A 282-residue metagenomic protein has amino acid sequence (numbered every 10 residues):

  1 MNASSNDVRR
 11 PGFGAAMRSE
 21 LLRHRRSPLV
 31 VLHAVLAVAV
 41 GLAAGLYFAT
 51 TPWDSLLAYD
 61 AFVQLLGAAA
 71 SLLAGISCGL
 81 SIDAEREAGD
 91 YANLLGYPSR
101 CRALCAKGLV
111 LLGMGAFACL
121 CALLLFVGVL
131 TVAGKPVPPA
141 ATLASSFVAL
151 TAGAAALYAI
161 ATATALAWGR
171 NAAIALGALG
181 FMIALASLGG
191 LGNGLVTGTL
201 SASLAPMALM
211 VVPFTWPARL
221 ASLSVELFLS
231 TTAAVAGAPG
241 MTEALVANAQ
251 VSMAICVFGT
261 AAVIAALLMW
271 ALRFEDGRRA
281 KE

Functional and structural regions predicted by a protein language model:
M1-G67, L72-L73, V235-E282: Hydrophobic alpha-helical transmembrane segments
N6-P11, S81-A92, L157-S201: Cytoplasmic juxtamembrane interface segments
L32, R102, A172-A173: Residue-level recognition of membrane-helix boundary sites in multi-pass small-molecule transporters
L36-V40, V110, G177-A184: Transmembrane alpha-helical core residues of multi-pass small-molecule transporters, especially secondary transporters
V38-C78, G108-A172, T242-V251: Secretory targeting signals
S77-A116: Helix-loop-helix units of permease transmembrane domains in multi-pass membrane transporters, especially ABC
I174, G180-E282: Terminal transmembrane helical anchor/hairpin motif
